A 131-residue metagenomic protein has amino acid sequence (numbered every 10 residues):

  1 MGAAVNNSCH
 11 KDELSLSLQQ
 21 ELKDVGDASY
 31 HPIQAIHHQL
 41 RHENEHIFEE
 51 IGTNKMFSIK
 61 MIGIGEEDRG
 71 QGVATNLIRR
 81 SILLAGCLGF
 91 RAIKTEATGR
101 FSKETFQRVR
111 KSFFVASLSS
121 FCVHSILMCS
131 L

Functional and structural regions predicted by a protein language model:
G2-I62, F113-S130: Conserved acyl-donor/pantetheine-binding loop and adjacent beta-alpha core of acyl/acetyltransferases and related
L16-L22, R91-R100: Generic detector of contiguous secondary-structure segments
G26, G52, E67-Q71, T95: Amphipathic alpha-helical protein-protein interaction segments
K55-F57, A85-T98: Conserved GNAT acetyl-CoA-binding A-motif
F57, T75-R79, R100, E104: A structural signal for well-ordered alpha-helical segments within the folded catalytic domains of diverse enzymes
K60-E66, K94-Q107, F121: Conserved beta-strand-loop-alpha-helix junction that forms the acyl-donor binding cleft
I64, G70-L83: Conserved acetyl-CoA-binding loop-helix of GNAT-fold acetyltransferases
C87-G89, G99-L118: Conserved active-site alpha-helix within GNAT-family acetyltransferase domains
